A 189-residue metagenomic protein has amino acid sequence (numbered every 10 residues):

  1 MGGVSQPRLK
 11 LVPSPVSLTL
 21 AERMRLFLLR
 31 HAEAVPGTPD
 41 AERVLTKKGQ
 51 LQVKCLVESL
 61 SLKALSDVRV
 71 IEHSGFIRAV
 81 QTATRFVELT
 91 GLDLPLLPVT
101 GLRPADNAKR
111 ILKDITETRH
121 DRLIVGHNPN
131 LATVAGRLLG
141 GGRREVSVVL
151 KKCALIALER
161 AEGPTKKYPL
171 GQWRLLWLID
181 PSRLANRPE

Functional and structural regions predicted by a protein language model:
M1-E22: N-terminal amphipathic/basic-hydrophobic helices that include classical n-h-c signal peptides and signal-anchor
T19-D106, E117, L131-A132, R143 (+2 more regions): Active-site-proximal alpha-helix that buttresses catalytic centers in soluble enzyme cores
L26, H120-G126: Generic beta-sheet signal
R85, R137-L138: Residue-level signal for well-ordered alpha-helical positions
V125, N130-T133: Short, hydrophobic/π-rich interface segment
R143-L176: Domain-level recognition of soluble alpha/beta enzyme cores, biased toward histidine phosphatases/phosphomutases
Q172-N186: Short, solvent-exposed aromatic-acidic interface loops
